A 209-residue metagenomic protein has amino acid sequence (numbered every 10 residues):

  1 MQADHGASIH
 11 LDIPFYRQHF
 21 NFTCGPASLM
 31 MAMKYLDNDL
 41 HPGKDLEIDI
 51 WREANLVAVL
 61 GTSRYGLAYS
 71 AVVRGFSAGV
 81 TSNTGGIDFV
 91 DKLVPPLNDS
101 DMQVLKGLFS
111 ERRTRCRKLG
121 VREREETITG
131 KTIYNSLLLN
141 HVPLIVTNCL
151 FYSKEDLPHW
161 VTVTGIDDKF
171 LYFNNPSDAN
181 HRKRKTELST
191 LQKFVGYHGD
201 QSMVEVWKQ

Functional and structural regions predicted by a protein language model:
M1-Q2, L138, L144, N148-Q209: Noncatalytic regulatory segments and standalone regulatory/sensor domains
M1-R115, E126, K169, R182-R184: Active-site-adjacent structural segments surrounding the nucleophilic cysteine of cysteine proteases and isopeptidases
W51-A58, G75, R113, R117-G120 (+2 more regions): Generic secondary-structure transition motif, activating predominantly at the C-termini of alpha-helices
Y65-A68, T129-N135, L188-F194: Intrinsically disordered, low-complexity boundary segments flanking structured domains
S100-Y172: Active-site-adjacent substructure of cysteine-protease-like catalytic cores
